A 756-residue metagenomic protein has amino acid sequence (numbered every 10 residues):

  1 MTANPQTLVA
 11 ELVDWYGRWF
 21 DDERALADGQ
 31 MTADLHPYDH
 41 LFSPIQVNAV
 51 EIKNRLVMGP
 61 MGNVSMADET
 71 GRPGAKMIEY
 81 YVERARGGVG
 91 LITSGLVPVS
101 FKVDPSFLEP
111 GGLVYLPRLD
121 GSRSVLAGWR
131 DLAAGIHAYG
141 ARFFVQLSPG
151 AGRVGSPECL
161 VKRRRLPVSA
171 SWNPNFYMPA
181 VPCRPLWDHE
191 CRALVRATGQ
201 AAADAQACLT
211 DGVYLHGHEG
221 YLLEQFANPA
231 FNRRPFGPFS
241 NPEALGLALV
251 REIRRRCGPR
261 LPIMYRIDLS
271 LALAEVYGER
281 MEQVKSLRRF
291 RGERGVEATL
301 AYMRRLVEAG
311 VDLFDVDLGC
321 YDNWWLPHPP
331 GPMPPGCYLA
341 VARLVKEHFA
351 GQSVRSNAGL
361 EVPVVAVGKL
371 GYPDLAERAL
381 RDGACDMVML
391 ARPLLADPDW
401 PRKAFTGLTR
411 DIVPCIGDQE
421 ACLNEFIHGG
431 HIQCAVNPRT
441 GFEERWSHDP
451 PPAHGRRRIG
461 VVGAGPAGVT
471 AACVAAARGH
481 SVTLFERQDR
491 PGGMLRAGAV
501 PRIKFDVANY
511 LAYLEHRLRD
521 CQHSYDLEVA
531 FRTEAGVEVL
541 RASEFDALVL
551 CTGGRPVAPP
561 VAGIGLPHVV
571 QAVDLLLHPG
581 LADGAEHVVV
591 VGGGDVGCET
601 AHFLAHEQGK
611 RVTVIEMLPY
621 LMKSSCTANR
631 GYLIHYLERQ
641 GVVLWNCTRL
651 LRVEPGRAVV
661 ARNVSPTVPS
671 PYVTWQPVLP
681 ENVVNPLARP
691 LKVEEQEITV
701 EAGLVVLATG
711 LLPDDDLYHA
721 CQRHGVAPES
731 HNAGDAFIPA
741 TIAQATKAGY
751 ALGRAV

Functional and structural regions predicted by a protein language model:
M1-V462, P466, T470-V482, R490 (+2 more regions): Flavin-dependent oxidoreductase catalytic cores
Y277-E293, Q352-G359, N663-Q696: Intrinsically disordered, low-complexity Ser/Thr- and acidic-rich flexible linkers and loops, especially at boundaries
V367, N437, A530-E534, A572 (+3 more regions): Conserved beta-strand termini and adjacent loop/short-helix elements that scaffold enzyme active sites in alpha/beta
D399-C415, F531-P556: Small-residue-rich anion-binding loops in enzyme active sites
A453-L484, A530-R541, T552-S625, T667-P671 (+3 more regions): Rossmann-like dinucleotide/flavin-binding elements
S481-L527, A601-L650, F737: Rossmann-like dinucleotide-binding cores of NAD(P)H-dependent redox enzymes
L527-S543, N646-V659: A conserved short coil-to-beta-strand element within the FAD-binding core of flavoproteins
